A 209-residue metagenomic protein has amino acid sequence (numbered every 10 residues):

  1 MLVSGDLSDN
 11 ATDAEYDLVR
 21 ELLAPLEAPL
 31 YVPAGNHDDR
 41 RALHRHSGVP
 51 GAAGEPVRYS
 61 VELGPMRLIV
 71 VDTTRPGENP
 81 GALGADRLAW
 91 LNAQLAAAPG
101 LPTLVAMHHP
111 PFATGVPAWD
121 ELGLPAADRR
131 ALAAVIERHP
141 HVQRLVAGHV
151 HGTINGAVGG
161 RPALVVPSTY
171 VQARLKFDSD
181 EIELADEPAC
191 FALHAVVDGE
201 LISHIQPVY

Functional and structural regions predicted by a protein language model:
M1, P80-P162, C190-L193, L201: His/acidic metal-ligating clusters that form di-metal
M1-A53, R138: Core catalytic region of metal-dependent phosphoesterases/phosphodiesterases, especially metallo-beta-lactamase-like
D9-A14, L18, N36-H44, P76-N79 (+3 more regions): Active-site environment of divalent metal-dependent phosphoester hydrolases
E15-P29, L122-R130, G156-T169: Short, electropositive alpha-helical surface patch
S60-E62, V70-D72, L193-A195: Short, well-ordered beta-strand micro-motif
P65-R75, L104-M107, R161-P167, H204-Q206: Active-site-proximal beta-strand elements of phosphoester/diester hydrolases
T73-T74, G115-W119, L175-D178: Short acidic, glycine/proline-rich loop/turn micro-motifs
V135, T153-Y209: Binuclear metal-dependent phosphoesterase catalytic core
